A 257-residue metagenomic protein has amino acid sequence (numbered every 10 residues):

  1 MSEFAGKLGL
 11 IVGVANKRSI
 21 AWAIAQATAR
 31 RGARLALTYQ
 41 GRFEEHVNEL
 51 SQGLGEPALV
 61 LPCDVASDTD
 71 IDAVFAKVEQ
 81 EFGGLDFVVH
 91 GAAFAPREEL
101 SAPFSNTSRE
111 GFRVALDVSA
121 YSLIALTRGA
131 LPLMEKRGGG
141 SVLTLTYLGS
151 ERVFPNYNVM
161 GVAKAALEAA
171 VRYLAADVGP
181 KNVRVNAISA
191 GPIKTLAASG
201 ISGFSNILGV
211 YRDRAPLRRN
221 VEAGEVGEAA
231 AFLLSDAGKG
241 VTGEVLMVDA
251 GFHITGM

Functional and structural regions predicted by a protein language model:
S2-L37: Canonical Rossmann dinucleotide-binding motif of NAD(H)/NADP(H)-dependent dehydrogenases/reductases, specifically
G13-I20, A93-L131, E135-K136, G140-P180 (+2 more regions): Catalytic loop of short-chain dehydrogenase/reductase
A29, G83, E135-K136, A176-K181 (+3 more regions): A short hydrophobic alpha-helix cap/turn motif
S51-T69: Rossmann-fold cofactor-recognition segment
V159, P180, P192-A215, E225 (+1 more regions): A glycine/serine/threonine-rich, flexible loop-to-helix segment that serves as the NAD(P) cofactor-binding "lid"
G179, R184, V241-G243: Short, small/polar-rich loop/turn modules that mediate ligand/substrate recognition or access, typified
A215-V226, A237: A conserved structural motif in NAD(P)-dependent oxidoreductases
A231, T242-M257: Short C-terminal tail/terminal secondary-structure segment of NAD(P)H-dependent dehydrogenase/reductase domains
